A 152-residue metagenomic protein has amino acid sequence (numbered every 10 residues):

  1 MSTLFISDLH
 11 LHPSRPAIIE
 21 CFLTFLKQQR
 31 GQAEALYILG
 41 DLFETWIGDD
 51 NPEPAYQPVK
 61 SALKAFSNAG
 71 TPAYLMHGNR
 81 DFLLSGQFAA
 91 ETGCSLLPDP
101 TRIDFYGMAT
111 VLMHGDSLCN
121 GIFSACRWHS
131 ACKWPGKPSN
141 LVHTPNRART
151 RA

Functional and structural regions predicted by a protein language model:
S2-H10, A109-D116: Active-site-proximal beta-strand elements of phosphoester/diester hydrolases
S2-L4, L11-F105: Core catalytic region of metal-dependent phosphoesterases/phosphodiesterases, especially metallo-beta-lactamase-like
G93-A125: Hydrophobic, well-structured mid-protein blocks that either form specific transmembrane helices
M113-A152: Active-site-proximal loop/helix segment associated with metal-binding centers of metalloenzymes
